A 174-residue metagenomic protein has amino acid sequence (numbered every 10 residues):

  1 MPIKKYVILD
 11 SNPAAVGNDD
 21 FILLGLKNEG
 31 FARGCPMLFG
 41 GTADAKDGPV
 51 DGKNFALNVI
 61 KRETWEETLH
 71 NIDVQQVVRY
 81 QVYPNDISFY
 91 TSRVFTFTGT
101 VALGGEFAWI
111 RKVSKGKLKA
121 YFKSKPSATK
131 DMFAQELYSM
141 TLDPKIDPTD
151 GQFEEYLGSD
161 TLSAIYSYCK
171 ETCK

Functional and structural regions predicted by a protein language model:
M1-N12: Acidic, metal-coordinating catalytic segment for phosphate/diphosphate chemistry, firing primarily on the Nudix
D10, A15, F89-T96, R111-K112: Short, well-ordered beta-strand micro-motif
N18-E66: Conserved Nudix-box catalytic region and its N-terminal flanking loop in Nudix hydrolases and closely related
F31-C35, G104-K174: Nudix hydrolase/Nudix homology domain
A43, I72, F95: Hydrophobic pocket-lining residues within nucleotide cofactor-binding pockets
R62-E66, H70, T98, E171: A generic structural signal for well-ordered alpha-helical segments enriched in polar/charged residues
N71-V82: A short coil-to-beta-strand element that immediately follows conserved catalytic motifs
Q81-L103: Acidic pyrophosphate-coordinating catalytic loop
